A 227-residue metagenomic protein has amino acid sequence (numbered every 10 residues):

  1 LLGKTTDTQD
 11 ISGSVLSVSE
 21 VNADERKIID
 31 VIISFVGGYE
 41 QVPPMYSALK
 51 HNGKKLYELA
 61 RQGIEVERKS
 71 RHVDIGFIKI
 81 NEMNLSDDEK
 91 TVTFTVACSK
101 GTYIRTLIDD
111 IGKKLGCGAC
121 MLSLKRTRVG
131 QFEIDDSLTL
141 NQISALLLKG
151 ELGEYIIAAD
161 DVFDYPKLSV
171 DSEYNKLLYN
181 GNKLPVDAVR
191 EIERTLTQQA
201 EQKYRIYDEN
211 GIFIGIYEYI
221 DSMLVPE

Functional and structural regions predicted by a protein language model:
L1-S144, M223: Non-catalytic RNA-recognition surface used by pseudouridine synthases
V31-I32, K114-E227: Accessory RNA 3′-end/elbow-binding domains used by RNA modification enzymes
